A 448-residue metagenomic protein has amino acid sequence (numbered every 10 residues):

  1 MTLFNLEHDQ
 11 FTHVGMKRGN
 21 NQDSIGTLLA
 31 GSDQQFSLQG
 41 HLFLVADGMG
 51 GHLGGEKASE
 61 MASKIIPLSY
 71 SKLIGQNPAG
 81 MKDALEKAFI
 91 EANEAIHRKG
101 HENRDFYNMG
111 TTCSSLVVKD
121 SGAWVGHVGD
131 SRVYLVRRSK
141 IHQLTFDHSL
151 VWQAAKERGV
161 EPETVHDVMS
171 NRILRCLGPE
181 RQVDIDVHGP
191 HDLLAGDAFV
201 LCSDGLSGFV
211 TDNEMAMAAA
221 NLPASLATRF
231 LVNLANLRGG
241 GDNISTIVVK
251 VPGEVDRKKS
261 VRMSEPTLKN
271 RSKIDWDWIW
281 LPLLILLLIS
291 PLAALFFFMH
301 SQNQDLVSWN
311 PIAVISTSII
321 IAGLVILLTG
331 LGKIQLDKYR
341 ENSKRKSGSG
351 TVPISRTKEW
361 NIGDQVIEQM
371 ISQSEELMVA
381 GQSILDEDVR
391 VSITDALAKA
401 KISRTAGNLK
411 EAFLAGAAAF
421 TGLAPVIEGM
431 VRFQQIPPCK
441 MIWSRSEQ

Functional and structural regions predicted by a protein language model:
M1-I402, K410-Q448: PP2C/PPM-type serine/threonine phosphatase catalytic domain
